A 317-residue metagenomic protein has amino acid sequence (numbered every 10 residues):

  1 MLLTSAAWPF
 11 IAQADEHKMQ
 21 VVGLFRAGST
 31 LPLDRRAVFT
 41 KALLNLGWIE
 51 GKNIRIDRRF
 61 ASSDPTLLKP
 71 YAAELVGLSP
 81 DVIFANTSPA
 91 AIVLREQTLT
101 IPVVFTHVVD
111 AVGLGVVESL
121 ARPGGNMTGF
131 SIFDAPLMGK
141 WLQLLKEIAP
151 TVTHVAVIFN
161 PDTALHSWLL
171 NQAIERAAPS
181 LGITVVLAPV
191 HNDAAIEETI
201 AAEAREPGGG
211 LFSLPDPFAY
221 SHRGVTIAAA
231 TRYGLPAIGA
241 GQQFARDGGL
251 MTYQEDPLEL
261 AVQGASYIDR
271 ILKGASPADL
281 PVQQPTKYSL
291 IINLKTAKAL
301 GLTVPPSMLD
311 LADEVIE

Functional and structural regions predicted by a protein language model:
M1-E317: Short hydrophobic alpha-helices and adjacent helix-cap/hinge residues
